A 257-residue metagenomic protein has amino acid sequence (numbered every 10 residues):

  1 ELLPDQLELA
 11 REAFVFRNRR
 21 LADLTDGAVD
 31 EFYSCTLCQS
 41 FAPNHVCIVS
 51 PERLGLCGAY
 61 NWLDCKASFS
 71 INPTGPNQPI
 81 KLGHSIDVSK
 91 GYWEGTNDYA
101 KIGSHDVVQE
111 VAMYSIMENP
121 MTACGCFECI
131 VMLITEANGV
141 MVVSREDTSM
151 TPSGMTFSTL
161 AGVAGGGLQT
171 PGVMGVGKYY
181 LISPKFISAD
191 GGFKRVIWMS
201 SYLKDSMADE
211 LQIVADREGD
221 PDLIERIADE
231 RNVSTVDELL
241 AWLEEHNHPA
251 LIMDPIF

Functional and structural regions predicted by a protein language model:
E1-F257: Cysteine-centered metal-binding/redox modules
